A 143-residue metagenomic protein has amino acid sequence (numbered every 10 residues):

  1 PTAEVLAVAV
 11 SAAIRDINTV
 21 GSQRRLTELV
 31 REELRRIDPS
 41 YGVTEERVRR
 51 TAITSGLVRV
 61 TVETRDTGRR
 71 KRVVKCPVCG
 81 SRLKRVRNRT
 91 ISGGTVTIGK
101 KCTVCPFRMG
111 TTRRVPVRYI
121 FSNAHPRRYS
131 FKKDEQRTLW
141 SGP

Functional and structural regions predicted by a protein language model:
P1-R24, E32-L34, G42, E46-V60: Positively charged, polyanion-binding regions of nucleic-acid-associated proteins
D16, D38, R69: Short, charged/polar micro-motifs that form catalytic or ligand-binding hotspots
L29-S40, T64, S92-G93: Short helix-coil junctions and helix-kink-helix linkers
S40, T44, R113-R114: Intrinsic low-complexity, intrinsically disordered segments enriched in polar/basic residues
V60-P143: Cys/His-clustered metal-coordination modules, chiefly Zn-binding fingers
